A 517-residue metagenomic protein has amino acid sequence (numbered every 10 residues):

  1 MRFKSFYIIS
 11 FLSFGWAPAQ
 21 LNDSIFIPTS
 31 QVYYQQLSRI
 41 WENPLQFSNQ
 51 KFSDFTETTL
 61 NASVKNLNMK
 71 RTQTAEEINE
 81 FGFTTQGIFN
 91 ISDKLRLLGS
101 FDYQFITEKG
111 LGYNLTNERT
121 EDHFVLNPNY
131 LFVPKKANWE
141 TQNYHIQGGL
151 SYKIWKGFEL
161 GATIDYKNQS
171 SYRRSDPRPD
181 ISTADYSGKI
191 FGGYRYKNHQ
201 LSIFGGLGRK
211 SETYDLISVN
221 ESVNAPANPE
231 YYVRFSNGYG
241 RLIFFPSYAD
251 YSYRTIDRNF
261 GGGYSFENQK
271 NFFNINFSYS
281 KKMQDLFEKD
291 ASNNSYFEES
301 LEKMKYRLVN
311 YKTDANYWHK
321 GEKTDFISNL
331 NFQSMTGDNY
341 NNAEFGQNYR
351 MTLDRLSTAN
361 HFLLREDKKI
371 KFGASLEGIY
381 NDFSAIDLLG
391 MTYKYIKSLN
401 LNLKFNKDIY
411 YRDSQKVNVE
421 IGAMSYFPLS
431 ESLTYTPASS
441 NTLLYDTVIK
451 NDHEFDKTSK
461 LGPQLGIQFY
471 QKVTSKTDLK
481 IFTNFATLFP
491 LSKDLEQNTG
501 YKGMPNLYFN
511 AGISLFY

Functional and structural regions predicted by a protein language model:
Q20-G161, F191-L201, G208-K210, K270 (+1 more regions): Membrane-proximal, glycine/serine-rich, low-complexity loop/turn segments characteristic of large bacterial
N22-I25, Y196-N198, M504-Y517: Outer-membrane beta-barrel "beta-signal"
F52-T58, D93-G99, K156-L160, K197-L201 (+6 more regions): Outer-envelope beta-barrel architecture signal
T58-V64, G99-F105, A162-N168, I203-R209 (+7 more regions): Transmembrane beta-barrel strands of outer-membrane/channel proteins
N68-A75, G110-T116, Y172-P179, Y214-N220 (+6 more regions): Outer-membrane beta-barrel translocator domains and adjoining extracellular loop/strand segments of Gram-negative
T74-N79, A137-E140, R178-S182, D250-I256 (+5 more regions): Replace "Gram-negative outer membrane beta-barrel proteins" with "bacterial and organellar outer membrane beta-barrel
F83-F89, I146-Y152, G188-Y194, F260-N268 (+7 more regions): Residues on the lipid-exposed face of transmembrane beta-strands in outer-membrane beta-barrel proteins
F235-G378: Long, internal scaffold/assembly segments composed of regular secondary structure
